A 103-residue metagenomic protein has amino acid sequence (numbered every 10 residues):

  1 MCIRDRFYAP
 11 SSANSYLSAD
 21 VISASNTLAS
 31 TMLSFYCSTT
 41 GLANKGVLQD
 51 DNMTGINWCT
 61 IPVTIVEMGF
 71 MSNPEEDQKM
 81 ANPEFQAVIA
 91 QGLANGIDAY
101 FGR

Functional and structural regions predicted by a protein language model:
R4-R103: Active-site-proximal helix/loop segments of hydrolytic enzymes
